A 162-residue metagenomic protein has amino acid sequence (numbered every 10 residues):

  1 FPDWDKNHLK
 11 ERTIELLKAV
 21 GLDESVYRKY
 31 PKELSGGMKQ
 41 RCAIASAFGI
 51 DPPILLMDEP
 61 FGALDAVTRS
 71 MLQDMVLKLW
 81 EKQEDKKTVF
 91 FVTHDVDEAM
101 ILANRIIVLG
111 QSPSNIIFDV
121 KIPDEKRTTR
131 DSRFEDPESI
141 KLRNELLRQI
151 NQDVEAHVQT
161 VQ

Functional and structural regions predicted by a protein language model:
N7-S25, L77-K78: Conserved ABC ATPase "signature" region
Y30-L34, M38: Conserved ABC ATPase signature
I44: Hydrophobic anchor residue at the start of the ABC signature
D51: Conserved catalytic motifs of ABC-family nucleotide-binding domains
L55-D58: Catalytic Walker B motif of ABC-type/P-loop ATPase nucleotide-binding domains
R69-E84: Helical segment within the ABC ATPase nucleotide-binding domain
Q111-R143: Conserved beta-strand-loop-alpha-helix hinge in the C-terminal portion of ABC ATPase nucleotide-binding domains
